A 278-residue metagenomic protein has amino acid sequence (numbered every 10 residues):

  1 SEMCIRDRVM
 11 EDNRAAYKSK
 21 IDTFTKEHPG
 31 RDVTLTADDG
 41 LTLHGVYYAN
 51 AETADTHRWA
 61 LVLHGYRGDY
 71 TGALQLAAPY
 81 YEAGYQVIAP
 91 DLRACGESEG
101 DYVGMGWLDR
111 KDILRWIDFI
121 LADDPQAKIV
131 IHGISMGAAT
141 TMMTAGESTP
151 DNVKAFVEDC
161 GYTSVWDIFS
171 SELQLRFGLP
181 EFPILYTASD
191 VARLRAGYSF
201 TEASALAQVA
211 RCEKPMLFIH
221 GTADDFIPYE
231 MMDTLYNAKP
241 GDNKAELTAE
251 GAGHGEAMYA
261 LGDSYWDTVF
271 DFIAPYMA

Functional and structural regions predicted by a protein language model:
M3-I5: Short, small-residue-biased leader/transition segments that mark boundaries at the very start of proteins
R14-D55: N-terminal cap/lid segment of alpha/beta-hydrolase-fold proteins
L76, A205, K214, P228-N237: Short alpha-helix in the alpha/beta-hydrolase fold that links the catalytic acid
A77-E99: Conserved alpha/beta-hydrolase
V103-D124: Alpha/beta-hydrolase active-site loop
M143-Y198, A207: Hydrolase active-site cap/lid region
R211-E213, F218-H220, D224: Short beta-strand/loop motif that positions the catalytic acidic residue of the alpha/beta-hydrolase fold
A260-A278: Catalytic active-site module of serine/aspartate enzymes centered on a nucleophile-bearing elbow/loop
